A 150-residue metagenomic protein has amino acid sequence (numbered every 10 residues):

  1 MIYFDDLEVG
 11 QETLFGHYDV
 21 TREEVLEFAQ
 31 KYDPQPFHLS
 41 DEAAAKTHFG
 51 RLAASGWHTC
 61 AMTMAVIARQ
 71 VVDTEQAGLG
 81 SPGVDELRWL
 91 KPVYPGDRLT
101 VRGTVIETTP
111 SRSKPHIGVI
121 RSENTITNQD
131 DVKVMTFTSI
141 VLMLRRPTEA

Functional and structural regions predicted by a protein language model:
M1-G83, R146-A150: Hot-dog-fold acyl-thioester-processing enzymes
I2-V9, P92-A150: HotDog/MaoC-like acyl-thioester-processing domains
S55-M62, L90-L99: Short, charged low-complexity intrinsically disordered segments located at boundaries of structured domains
